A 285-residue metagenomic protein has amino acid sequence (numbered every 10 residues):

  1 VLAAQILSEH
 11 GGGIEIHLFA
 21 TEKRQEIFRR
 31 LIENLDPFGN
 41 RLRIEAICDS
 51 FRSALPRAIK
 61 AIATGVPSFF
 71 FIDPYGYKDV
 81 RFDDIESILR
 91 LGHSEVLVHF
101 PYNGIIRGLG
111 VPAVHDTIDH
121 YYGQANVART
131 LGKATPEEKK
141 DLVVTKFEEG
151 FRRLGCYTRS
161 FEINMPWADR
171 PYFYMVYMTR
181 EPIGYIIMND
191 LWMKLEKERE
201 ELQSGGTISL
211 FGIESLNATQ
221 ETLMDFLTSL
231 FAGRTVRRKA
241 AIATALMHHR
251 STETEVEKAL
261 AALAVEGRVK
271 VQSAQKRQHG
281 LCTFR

Functional and structural regions predicted by a protein language model:
V1-R57, S251-K258, A262: SAM cofactor-binding core of SAM-dependent methyltransferases, primarily the Rossmann-like beta-alpha-beta module
F19-T21, S68-D73: Acidic beta-strand-to-loop metal/phosphate-binding motif
R52-S68, Y75-Q272, R277-R285: Class I S-adenosyl-L-methionine
